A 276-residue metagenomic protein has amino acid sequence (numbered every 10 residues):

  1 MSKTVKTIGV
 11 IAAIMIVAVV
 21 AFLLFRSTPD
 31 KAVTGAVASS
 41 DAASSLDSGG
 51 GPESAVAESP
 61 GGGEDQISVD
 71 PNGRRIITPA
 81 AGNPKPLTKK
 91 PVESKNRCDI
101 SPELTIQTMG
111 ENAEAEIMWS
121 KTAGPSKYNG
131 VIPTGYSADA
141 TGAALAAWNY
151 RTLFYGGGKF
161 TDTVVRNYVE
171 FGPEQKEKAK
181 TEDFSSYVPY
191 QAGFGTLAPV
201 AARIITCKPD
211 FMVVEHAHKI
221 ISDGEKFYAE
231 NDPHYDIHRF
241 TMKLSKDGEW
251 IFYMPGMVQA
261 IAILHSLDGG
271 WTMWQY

Functional and structural regions predicted by a protein language model:
M1-T105: Amphipathic, hydrophobic N-terminal targeting peptides for secretion and organelle import
K3, I8-I11, G130, L197 (+1 more regions): A near-ubiquitous, low-amplitude feature marking generic local secondary-structure context
K6-T7, G51, P60, I117-S120 (+2 more regions): Short secondary-structure boundary micro-motifs
T28-K31, P125, G256: A generic structural signal for solvent-exposed, polar alpha-helical segments
D65-D70, R74-I77, G82-T122, Y235-W271: Short beta-strand edge/turn micro-motifs at domain boundaries
T108-S186: Core segments of small alpha/beta cavity-forming domains
K159-G248, F252-Q275: Structured, amphipathic secondary-structure segments that form assembly/contact surfaces in multi-subunit
